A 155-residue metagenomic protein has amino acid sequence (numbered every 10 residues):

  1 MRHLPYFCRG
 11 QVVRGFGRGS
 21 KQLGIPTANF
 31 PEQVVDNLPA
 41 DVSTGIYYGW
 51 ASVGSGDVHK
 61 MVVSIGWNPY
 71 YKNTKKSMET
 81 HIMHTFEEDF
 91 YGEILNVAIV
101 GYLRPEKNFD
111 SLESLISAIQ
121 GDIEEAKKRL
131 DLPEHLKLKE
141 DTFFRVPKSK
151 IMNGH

Functional and structural regions predicted by a protein language model:
M1-H155: Phosphate/ribose-recognition catalytic cores of enzymes acting on nucleotide-derived substrates
